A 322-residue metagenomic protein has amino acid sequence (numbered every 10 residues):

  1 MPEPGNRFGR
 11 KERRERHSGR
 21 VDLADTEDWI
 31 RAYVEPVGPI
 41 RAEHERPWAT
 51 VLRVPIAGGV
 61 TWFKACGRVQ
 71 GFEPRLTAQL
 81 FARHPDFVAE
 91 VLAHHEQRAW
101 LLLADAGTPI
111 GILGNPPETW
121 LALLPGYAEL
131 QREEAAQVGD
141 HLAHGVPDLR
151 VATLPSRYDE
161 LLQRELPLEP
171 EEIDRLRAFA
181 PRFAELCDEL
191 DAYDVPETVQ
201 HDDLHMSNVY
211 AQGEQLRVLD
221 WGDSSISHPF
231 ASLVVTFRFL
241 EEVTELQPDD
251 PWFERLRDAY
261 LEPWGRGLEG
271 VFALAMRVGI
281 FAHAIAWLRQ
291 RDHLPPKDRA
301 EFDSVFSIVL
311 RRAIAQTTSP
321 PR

Functional and structural regions predicted by a protein language model:
N6-I40: Juxta-kinase regulatory segment immediately upstream of eukaryotic protein kinase catalytic domains
R7, S18, Q247-P248, G265-G267 (+1 more regions): ATP/Mg2+ or Mg2+-diphosphate-binding catalytic cores that bind nucleotide phosphates or diphosphates via glycine-rich
R41-A57, W62-F63, V91, A184-L233: Active-site acidic catalytic loop and adjacent metal/ATP-binding pocket of ATP-dependent phosphoryl transfer enzymes
E43-H44, W48-D148: ATP-binding pocket architecture of kinase catalytic cores
L102-P116, R132-A136, D159-P167, R277-R299: A glycine-centered beta->alpha junction motif in the catalytic cores of kinase/phosphotransferase enzymes
G114-R175, V195-E197, S225-I226, A300-S304: A cross-family kinase active-site recognition segment
H144-L149, G265-V278: All-alpha amphipathic helical-bundle segments outside canonical DNA-binding/catalytic cores that form hydrophobic
L216, P229-G265, R277-P296: Active-site activation/catalytic loop segments of kinase-like enzymes and analogous catalytic loops in related
